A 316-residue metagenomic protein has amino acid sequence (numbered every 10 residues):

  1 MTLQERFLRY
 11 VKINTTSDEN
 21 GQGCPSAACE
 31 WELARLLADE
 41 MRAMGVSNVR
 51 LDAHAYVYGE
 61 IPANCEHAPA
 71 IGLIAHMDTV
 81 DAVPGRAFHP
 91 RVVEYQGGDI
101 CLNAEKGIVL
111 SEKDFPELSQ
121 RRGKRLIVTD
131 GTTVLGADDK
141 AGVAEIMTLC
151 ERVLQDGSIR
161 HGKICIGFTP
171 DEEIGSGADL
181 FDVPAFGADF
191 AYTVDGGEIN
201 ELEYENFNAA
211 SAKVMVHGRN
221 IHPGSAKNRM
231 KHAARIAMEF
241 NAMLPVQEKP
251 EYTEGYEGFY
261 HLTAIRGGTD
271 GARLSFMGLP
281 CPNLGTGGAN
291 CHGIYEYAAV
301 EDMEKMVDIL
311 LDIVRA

Functional and structural regions predicted by a protein language model:
T2-A28, V128, H292-G293: N-terminal capping segment at the start of a domain
Q4, L8, R35-A38, V143-E151 (+5 more regions): Predominant activation on well-ordered alpha-helical scaffold segments within soluble catalytic domains
Q22-A68, G72-I74, D78, G85: A non-catalytic alpha/beta surface segment that caps or lines the substrate-entry region of metallo-dependent hydrolase
A28, T133-A144, K227-R235, Y297-E304: Short, conserved micro-motifs enriched in small and acidic residues
H67-K163, F168: Active-site metal-coordination/substrate-binding segment of hydrolases, especially metallo-dependent peptidases
I100, V109-L110, F115-L118, G123-A137 (+1 more regions): Midchain, well-structured core segments that form catalytic/ion-binding scaffolds
K231-P250, T286-A316: His/Asp/Glu-rich mid-to-C-terminal helical/loop segments that flank catalytic regions of hydrolases
